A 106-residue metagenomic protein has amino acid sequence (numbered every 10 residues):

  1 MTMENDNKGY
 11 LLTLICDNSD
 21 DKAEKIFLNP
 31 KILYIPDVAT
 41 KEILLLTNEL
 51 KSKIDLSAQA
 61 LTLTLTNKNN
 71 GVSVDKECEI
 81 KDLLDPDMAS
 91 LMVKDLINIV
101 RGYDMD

Functional and structural regions predicted by a protein language model:
M1, L33-I54, D87-D106: Charged, amphipathic alpha-helical segments
T2-E4, T13, N18, V74 (+3 more regions): Eukaryotic multi-domain/regulatory proteins enriched in long, charged, Gly/Pro-rich low-complexity regions and linkers
M3-N48: Negatively charged, low-complexity tracts enriched in Asp/Glu with abundant Ser/Thr
M3-N5, I54-L56, N67: Sterically constrained small-residue positions within well-ordered secondary structures of folded domains
L12-L14, S57-V74: A short, structured beta-strand/loop element
T13-C16, S52, L63, D85: Generic detector of low-complexity/intrinsically disordered segments and short hydrophobic N-terminal stretches
T66-N98: Short, compact, well-ordered microdomains
